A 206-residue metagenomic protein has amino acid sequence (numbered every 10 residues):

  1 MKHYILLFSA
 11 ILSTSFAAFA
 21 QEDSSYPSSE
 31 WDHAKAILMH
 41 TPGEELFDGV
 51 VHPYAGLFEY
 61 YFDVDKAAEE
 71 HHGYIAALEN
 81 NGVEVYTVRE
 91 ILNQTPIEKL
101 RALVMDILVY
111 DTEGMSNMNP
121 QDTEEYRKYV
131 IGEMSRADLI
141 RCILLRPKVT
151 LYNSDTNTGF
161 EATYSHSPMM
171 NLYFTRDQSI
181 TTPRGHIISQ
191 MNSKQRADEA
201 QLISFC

Functional and structural regions predicted by a protein language model:
M1-Y4: Positively charged n-region of N-terminal signal peptides that target proteins for export
L6-S15: Bacterial N-terminal signal peptides
F16-A20: Sec/Tat signal peptide C-region and signal peptidase I cleavage site
Q21-C206: The feature marks the mature, well-folded catalytic cores of soluble enzymes
